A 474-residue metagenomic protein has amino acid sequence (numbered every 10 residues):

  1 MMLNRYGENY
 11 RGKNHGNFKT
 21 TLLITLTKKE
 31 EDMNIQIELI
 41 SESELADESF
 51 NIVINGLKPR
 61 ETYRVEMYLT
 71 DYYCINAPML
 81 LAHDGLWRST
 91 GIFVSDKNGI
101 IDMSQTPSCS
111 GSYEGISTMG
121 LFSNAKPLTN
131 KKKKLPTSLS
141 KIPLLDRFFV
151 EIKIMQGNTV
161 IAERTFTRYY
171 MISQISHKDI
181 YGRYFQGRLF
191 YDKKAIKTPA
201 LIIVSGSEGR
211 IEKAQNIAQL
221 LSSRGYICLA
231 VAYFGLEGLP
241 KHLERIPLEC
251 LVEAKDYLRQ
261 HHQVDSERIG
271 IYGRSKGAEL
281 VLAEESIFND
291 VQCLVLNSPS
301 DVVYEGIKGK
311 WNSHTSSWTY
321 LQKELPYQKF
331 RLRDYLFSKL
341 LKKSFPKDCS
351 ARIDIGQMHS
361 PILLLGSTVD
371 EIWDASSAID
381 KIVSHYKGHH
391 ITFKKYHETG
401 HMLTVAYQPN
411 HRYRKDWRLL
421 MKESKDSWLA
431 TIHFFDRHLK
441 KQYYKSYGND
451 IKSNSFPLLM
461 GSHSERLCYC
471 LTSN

Functional and structural regions predicted by a protein language model:
L39-S43, F50, F149-I196: N-terminal cap/lid segment of alpha/beta-hydrolase-fold proteins
K197-G206: Short beta-strand element of the alpha/beta-hydrolase
K213-A230: Short amphipathic alpha-helix adjacent to the substrate-entry channel of hydrolases
H242-H262, A283: Alpha/beta-hydrolase active-site loop
A283-K339: Hydrolase active-site cap/lid region
M358, L364-G366: Short beta-strand/loop motif that positions the catalytic acidic residue of the alpha/beta-hydrolase fold
E371-A378: Conserved alpha/beta-hydrolase "acid-adjacent" motif
D380, K387-G448: C-terminal catalytic histidine-bearing segment of alpha/beta-hydrolase fold enzymes
